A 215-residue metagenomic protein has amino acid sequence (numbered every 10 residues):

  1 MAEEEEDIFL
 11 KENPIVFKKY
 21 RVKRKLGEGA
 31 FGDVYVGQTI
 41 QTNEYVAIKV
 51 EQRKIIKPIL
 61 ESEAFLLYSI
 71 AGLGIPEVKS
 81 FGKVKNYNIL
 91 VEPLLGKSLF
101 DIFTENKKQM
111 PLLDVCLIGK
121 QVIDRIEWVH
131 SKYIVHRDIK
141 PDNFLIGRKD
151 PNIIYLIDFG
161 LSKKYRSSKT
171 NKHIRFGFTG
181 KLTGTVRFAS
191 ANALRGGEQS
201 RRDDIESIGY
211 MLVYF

Functional and structural regions predicted by a protein language model:
D33: Conserved N-lobe ATP-binding subsite of Hanks-type protein kinase domains, especially the beta3 VAIK lysine
T39-E61: ATP-binding glycine-rich loop module of kinase domains
F65-L73: Structural motif at the C-terminus of the N-lobe alphaC helix and the adjacent alphaC-beta4 loop of the Hanks-type
E77-N88: Short beta-strand micro-motifs within the conserved protein kinase catalytic domain, predominantly in the N-lobe
L95-T104: Structural motif in protein kinase domains
I118-G119: Activation segment signature within eukaryotic-like protein kinase domains
H130-R148: Catalytic-loop of the protein kinase fold
G147-T183: Activation segment/activation loop of eukaryotic-type protein kinase catalytic domains
